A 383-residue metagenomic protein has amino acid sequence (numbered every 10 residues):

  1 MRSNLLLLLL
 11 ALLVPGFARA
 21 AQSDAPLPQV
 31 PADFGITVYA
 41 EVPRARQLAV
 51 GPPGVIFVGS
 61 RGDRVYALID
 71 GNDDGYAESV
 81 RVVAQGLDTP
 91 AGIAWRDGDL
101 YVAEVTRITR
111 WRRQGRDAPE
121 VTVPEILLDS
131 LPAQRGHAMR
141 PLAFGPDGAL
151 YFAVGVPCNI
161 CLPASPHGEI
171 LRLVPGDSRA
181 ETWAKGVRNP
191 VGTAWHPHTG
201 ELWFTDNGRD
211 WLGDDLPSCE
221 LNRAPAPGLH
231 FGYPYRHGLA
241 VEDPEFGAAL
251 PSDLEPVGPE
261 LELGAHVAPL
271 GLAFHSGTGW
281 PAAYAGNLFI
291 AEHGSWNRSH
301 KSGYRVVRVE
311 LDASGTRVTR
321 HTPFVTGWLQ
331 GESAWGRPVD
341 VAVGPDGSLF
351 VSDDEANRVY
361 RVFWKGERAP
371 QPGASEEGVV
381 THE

Functional and structural regions predicted by a protein language model:
A21-V30, M139, V156-N159, L173-S178 (+5 more regions): Beta-propeller domain segments
T37-P43, R81-L87, L127-Q134, T182-V187 (+2 more regions): Surface loop/turn motifs at the tips and blade-to-blade linkers of beta-strand repeat domains
T37-R61, A268-F274, I290-A291: Beta-strand-rich domains and repeat architectures in extracellular enzymes and scaffolds, especially beta-propellers
R44, P52, S79, G86-T89 (+9 more regions): Beta-rich catalytic cores
L48, I93, L142, P190-T193 (+2 more regions): Hydrophobic core register within WD40 beta-propeller blades
V55-G59, D99-V102, A149-A153, E201-T205 (+3 more regions): Conserved beta-propeller blade signature
A94, T106-G145, A153-V156, A184-K185: Asp-box/WD-like beta-propeller blade repeats and closely related beta-sheet repeat scaffolds
A342-E376: Blade-level signature of beta-propeller repeat domains, shared across WD40, Kelch, NHL, RCC1 and BNR/Asp-box propellers
